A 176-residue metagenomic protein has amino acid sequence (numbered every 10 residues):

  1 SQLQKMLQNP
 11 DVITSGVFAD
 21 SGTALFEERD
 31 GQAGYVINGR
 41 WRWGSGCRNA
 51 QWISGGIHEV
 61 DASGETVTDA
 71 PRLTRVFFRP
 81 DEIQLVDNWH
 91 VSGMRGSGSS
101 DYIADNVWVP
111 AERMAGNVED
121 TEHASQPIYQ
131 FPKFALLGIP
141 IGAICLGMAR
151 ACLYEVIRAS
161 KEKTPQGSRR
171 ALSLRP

Functional and structural regions predicted by a protein language model:
S1-A50, T68-P71: Glycine-rich flavin
V12-S15, V91-R95: Short Gly/Pro-enriched turn/cap motifs at secondary-structure boundaries
D20, N49, R72, R79 (+1 more regions): A generic structural signal for well-ordered coil/turn residues at beta-strand boundaries that shape enzyme active-site
D20-L25, D87-G93: Short Gly/Thr-rich strand-loop-strand
E28-R29, H58-S63, P80-E82, N106-R113: Short loop segments at secondary-structure junctions
R40-I83: DPxDG-like acidic metal-binding loop motif
C47-A50, G64-T68, V86-H90, R113-N117 (+1 more regions): A short secondary-structure junction signal
S92-P176: Glycine-rich beta->alpha junctions and the first turn(s) of the following alpha-helix
